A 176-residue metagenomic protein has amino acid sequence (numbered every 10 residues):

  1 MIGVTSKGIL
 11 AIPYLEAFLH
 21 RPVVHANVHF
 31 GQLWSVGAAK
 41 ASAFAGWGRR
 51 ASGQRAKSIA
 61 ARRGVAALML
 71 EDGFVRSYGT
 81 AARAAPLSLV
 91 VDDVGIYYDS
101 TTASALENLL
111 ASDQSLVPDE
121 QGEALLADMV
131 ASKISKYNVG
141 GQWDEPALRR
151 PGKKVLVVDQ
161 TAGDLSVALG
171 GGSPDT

Functional and structural regions predicted by a protein language model:
M1-T176: Catalytic-core helical/loop segments in enzymes performing group transfer/polymerization on anionic/lipid-linked
